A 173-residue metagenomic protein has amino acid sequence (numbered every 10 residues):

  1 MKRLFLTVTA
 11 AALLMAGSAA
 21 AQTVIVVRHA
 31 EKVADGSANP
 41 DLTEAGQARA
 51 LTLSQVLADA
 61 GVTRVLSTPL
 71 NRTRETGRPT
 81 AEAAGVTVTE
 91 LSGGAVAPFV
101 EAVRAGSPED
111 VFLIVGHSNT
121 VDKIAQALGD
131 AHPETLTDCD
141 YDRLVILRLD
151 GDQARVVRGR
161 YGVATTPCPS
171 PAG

Functional and structural regions predicted by a protein language model:
M1-T9: Bacterial N-terminal signal peptides that target proteins for export
A11, A16-S18: N-terminal signal peptide c-region/cleavage motif recognized by signal peptidases
A21-S107, V121-K123, A127-T135, C139-L144 (+2 more regions): Active-site-proximal alpha-helix that buttresses catalytic centers in soluble enzyme cores
D110-L113: Noncatalytic modules at the cell exterior or secretory-pathway interfaces, chiefly beta-strand-rich lectin/adhesion
V115-H117: Short beta-strand segments
